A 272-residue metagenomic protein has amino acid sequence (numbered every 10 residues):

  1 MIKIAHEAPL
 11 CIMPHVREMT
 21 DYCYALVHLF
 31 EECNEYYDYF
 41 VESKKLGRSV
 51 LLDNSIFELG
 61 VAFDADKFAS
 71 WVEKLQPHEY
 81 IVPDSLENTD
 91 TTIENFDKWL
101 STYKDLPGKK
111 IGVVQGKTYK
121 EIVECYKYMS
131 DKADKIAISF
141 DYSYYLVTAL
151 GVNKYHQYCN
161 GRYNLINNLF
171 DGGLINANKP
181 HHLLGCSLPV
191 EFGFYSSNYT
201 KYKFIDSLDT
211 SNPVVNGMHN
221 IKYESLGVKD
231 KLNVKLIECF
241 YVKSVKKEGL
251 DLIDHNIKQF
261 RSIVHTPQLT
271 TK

Functional and structural regions predicted by a protein language model:
M1-D105, T271: Non-catalytic, usually N-terminal nucleic-acid engagement modules in DNA/RNA processing proteins
M1-P14, A69, I81, S101-K104 (+2 more regions): Alpha/beta catalytic cores of nucleotide-metabolism and tRNA/nucleoside-modifying enzymes
M13-V16, C33-Y37, Y119-V123, P189-G193: Short, well-ordered alpha-helical microsegments
M19-A25, G47, Q76-H78, L106 (+3 more regions): Glycine-enriched alpha-helix->loop->beta-strand junction motifs that scaffold or abut catalytic
Y36-S43, K67-E73, V123-D131, G193-Y202: Short amphipathic alpha-helices and their capping/turn segments at secondary-structure boundaries
D53, G112, Y195: Conserved, mostly hydrophobic/aromatic
S85-L86, K109-I111, Q115-L184, L188-E191 (+1 more regions): Glycine/Thr-rich beta-alpha phosphate-binding loop at enzyme active sites
N88, T92-N95, K154-Y158, G249: Residue-level preference for long, well-ordered alpha-helices that form the structural scaffold of enzyme catalytic
